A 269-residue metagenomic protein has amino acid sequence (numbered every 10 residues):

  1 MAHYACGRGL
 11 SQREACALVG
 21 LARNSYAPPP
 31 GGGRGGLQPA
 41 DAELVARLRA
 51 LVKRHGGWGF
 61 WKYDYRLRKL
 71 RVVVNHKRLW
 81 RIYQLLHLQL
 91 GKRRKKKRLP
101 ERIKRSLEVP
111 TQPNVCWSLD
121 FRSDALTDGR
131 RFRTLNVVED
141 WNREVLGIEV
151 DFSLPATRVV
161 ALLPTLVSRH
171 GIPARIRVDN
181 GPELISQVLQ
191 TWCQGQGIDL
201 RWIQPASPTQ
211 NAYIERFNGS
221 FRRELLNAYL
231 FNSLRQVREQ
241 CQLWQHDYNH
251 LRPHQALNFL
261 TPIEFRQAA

Functional and structural regions predicted by a protein language model:
M1-A269: Charged DNA-binding/catalytic regions of mobile-element recombinases
